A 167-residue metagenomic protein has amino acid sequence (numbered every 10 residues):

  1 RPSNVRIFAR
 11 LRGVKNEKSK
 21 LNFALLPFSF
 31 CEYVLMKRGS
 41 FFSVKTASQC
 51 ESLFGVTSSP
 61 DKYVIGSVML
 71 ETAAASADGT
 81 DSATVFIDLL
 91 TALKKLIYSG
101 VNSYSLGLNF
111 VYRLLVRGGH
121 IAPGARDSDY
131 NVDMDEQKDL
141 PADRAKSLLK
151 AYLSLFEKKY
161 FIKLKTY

Functional and structural regions predicted by a protein language model:
R1-Y167: Non-catalytic alpha-helical scaffolds and adjoining flexible linkers that form interface surfaces for assembly
